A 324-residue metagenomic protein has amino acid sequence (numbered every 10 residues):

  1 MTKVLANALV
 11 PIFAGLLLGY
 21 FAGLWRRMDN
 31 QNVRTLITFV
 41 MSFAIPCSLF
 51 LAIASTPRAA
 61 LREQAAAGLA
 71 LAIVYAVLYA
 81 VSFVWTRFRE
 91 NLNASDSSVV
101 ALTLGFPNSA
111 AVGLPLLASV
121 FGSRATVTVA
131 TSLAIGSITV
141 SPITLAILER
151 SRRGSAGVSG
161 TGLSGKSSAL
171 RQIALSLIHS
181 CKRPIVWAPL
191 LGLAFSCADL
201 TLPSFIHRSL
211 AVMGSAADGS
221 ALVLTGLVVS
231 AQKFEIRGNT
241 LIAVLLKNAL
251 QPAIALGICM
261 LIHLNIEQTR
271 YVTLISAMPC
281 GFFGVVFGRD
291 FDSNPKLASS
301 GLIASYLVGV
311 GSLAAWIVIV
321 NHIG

Functional and structural regions predicted by a protein language model:
M1-G324: Alpha-helical transmembrane segments of multi-pass small-molecule/ion transporters
